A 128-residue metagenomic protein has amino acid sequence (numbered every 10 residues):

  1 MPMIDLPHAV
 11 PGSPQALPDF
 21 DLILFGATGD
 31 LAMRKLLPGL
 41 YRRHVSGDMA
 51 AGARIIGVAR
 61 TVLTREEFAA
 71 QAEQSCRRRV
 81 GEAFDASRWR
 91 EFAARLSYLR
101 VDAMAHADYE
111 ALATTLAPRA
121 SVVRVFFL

Functional and structural regions predicted by a protein language model:
M1-E67, A113-T114, R124: N-terminal low-complexity, Ser/Thr- and acidic-residue-enriched intrinsically disordered segments
V45-S97: Glycine-rich phosphate-binding loop and adjoining beta1-alpha1-beta2 segment of Rossmann-like nucleotide-binding folds
R79-V123: A structured beta-alpha segment of the ubiquitous adenosine-cofactor-binding alpha/beta core
F126-L128: Periplasmic-binding protein-like
